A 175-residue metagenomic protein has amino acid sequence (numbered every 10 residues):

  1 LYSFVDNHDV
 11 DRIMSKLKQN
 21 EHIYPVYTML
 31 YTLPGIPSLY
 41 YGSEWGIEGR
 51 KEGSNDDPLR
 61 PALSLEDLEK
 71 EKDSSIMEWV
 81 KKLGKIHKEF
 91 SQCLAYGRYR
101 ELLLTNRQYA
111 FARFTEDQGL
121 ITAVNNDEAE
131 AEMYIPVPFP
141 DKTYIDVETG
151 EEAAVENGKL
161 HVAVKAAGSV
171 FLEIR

Functional and structural regions predicted by a protein language model:
S3-D6, D11-L17, Y27-K72: Aromatic/acidic polysaccharide-binding cleft in carbohydrate-active enzymes
H8, L30, G42-E44, L83 (+3 more regions): Conserved, mostly hydrophobic/aromatic
Q19-I23: Short, glycine/acidic-rich beta->alpha junctions
L59, W79, R107, D117 (+1 more regions): Residues that flank catalytic or metal-binding motifs in active/ligand-binding sites
L59-L103: Aromatic- and carboxylate-lined catalytic core of secreted/periplasmic carbohydrate-active enzymes
E101-V137: Carbohydrate-binding surface patches
V137-G150: Solvent-exposed beta-hairpin/edge-strand motifs
E156-R175: C-terminal beta-strand-rich structural cap/linker in extracellular carbohydrate-active enzymes
